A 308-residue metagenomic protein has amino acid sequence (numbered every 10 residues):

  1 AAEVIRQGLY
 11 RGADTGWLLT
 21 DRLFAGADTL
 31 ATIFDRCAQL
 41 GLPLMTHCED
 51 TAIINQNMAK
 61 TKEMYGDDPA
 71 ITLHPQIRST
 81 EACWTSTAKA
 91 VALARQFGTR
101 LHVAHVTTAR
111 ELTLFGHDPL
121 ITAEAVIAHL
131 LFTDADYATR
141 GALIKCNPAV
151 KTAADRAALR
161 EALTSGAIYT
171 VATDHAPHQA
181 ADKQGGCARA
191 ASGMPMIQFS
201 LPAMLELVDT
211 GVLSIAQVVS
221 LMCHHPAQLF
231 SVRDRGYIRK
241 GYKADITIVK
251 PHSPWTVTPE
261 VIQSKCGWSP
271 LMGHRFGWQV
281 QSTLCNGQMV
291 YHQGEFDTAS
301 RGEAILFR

Functional and structural regions predicted by a protein language model:
A2, V106, A176, H252 (+1 more regions): Flexible loop residues that form catalytic and substrate-binding hotspots at small-molecule/glycan-binding clefts
E3-V171: Histidine/acidic residue-rich metal-binding segments in metalloenzymes
T29, M196-S200, Q263: Short acidic-hydrophobic sequence patches enriched in Asp/Glu that either
D50, T108, I127, P177 (+2 more regions): Short, glycine/acidic-enriched loop or turn micro-motifs at the edges of active sites
I54, L112, L131, Q179-A181 (+2 more regions): Glycine/Thr-rich phosphate-binding loops of Rossmann-like dinucleotide-binding domains
D68-K89, L93-G98, L143, T164-S165 (+2 more regions): His/Asp/Glu-enriched, well-ordered alpha-helical/loop segment that forms or immediately abuts the divalent-metal
Y137-R140, T210-V212, H292-D297: Short, glycine- and charge-enriched coil/turn segments that flank and shape catalytic ligand pockets
G186, K240-L306: C-terminal cap of metal-dependent C-N hydrolases
